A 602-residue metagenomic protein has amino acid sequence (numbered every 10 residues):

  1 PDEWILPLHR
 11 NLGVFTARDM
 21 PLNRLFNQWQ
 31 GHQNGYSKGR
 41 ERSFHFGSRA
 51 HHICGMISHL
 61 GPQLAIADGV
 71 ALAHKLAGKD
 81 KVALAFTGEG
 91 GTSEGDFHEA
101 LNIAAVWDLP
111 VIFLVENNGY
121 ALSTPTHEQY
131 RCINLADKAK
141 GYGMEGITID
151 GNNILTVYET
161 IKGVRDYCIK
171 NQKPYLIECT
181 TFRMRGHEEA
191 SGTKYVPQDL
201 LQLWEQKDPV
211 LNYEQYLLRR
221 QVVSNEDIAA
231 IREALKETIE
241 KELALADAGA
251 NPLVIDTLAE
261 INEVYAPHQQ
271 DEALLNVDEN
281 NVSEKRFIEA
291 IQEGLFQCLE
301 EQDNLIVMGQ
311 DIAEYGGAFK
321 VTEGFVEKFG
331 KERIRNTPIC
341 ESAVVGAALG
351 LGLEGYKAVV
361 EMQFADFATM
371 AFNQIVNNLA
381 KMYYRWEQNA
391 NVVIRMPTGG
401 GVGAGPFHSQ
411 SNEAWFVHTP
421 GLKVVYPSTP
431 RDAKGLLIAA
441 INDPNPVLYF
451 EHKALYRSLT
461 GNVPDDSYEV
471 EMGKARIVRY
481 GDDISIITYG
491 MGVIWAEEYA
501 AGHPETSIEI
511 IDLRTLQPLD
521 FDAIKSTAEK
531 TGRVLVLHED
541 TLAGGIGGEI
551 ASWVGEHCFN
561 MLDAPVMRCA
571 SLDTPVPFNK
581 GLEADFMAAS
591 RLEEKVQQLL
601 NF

Functional and structural regions predicted by a protein language model:
P1-W107, E128-R131, A136, G141-G143 (+2 more regions): Cofactor-binding active-site loop characterized by glycine-rich and histidine/acidic residues
D2-W4, P21-F26, Q33, R40-E41 (+16 more regions): Short coil/turn connectors at secondary-structure junctions
H51-V115, I149-Y167, A313-N389: Thiamine diphosphate
V115-K241, A248, V321-G324, K328 (+5 more regions): Thiamine diphosphate
E237-V277: Terminal amphipathic helices with adjacent charged low-complexity linkers/tails
N262-A347, G352-E354: Non-catalytic terminal/interface segments that mediate subunit docking, oligomerization, and allosteric communication
G403-I487: Phosphate/diphosphate-binding glycine-rich loops and adjacent basic-rich segments that engage nucleotide
